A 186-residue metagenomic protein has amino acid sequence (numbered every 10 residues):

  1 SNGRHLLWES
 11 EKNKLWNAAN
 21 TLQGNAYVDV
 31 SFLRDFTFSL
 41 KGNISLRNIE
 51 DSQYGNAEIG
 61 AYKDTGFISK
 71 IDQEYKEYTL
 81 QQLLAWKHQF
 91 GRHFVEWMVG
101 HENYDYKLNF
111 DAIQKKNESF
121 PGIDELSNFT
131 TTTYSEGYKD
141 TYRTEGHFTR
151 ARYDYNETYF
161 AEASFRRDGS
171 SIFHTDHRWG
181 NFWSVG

Functional and structural regions predicted by a protein language model:
S1-W8, Q53-I68, N109-E136: Surface-exposed loop/turn segments flanking beta-strands in extracellular/periplasmic regions
L7-S45, I49-Q53, S69-Q89, E96 (+3 more regions): Outer-membrane beta-barrel transmembrane strands
E96-E102: Extended hydrophobic secondary-structure segments that form protein cores and membrane-embedded regions
D105: N-terminal active-site segment of His-dependent metallophosphoesterases
S171-H177: Solvent-exposed loop/turn segments connecting transmembrane beta-strands in outer-membrane beta-barrel proteins
G180-G186: Feature captures outer-membrane beta-barrel proteins of Gram-negative bacteria and organelles
